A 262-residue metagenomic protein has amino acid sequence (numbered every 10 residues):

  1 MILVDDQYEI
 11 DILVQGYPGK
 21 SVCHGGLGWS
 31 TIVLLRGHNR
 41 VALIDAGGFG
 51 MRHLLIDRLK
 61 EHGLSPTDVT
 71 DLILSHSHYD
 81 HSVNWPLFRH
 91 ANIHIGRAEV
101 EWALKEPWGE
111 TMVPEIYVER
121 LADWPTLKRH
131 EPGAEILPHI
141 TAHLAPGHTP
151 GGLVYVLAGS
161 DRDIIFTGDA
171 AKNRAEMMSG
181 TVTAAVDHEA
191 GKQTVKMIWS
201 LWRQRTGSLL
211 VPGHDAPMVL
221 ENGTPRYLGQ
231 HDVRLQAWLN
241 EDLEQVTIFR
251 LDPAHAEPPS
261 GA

Functional and structural regions predicted by a protein language model:
M1-N39, M197, Q204, E221-Y227 (+1 more regions): Zn-dependent metallo-beta-lactamase
I2-E61, V154-G168, K172: Conserved beta-strand hairpin/beta-sheet module of binuclear metal-dependent hydrolase folds, prominently
I2-L3, R97-L144, D187-G207, R250: Metallo-beta-lactamase
D11-L13, I73, H94, K128-H130 (+3 more regions): Hydrophobic/aromatic beta-strand patches that form the interior of the parallel beta-sheet core in alpha/beta enzyme
Q15-Y17, A46-F49, S77, A98-E99 (+3 more regions): Active-site metal-binding loops of divalent metal-dependent hydrolases
C23, G47-D123, D163, V233-F249: Active-site HxH/HxHxD metal-binding segment of metal-dependent hydrolases
L35, D45, V69, H76 (+6 more regions): Divalent metal-coordination and catalytic microenvironments
A134-E135, L144, P150-G223, I248-F249: Metallo-beta-lactamase
